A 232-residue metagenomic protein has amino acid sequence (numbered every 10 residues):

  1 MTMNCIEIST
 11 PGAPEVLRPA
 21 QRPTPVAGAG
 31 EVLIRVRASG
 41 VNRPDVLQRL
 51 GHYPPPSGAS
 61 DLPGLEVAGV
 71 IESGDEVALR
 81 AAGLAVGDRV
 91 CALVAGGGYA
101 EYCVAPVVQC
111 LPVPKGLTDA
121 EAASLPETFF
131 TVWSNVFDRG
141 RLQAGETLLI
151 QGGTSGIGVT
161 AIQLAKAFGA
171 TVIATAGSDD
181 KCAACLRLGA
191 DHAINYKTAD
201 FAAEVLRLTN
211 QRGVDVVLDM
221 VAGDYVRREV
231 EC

Functional and structural regions predicted by a protein language model:
P23-G40, H52-G97: Glycine-rich beta-strand-centered segment in the early N-terminal region that forms part of a ligand/cofactor-binding
A38, V70, D88-R89, Y102 (+3 more regions): Residue-level marker of beta-strand positions
L47, L65, A78, R89-T154 (+1 more regions): NAD(P)H dinucleotide-binding glycine-rich loop of Rossmann-like/cofactor-binding domains, especially the beta1-alpha1
V77, G156, D224: NAD(P)H-binding Rossmann-fold N-terminus in SDR/SDR-like oxidoreductases, specifically the glycine-rich beta1-alpha1
G87, G145, A190, G213-V214: Local beta-strand N-terminus motif with an aromatic residue
F129-A199: Mid-domain Rossmann-like dinucleotide-binding core that forms the NAD(H)/NADP(H) cofactor-binding site
I173, H192-C232: Glycine-rich cofactor phosphate-binding loops and adjacent beta1-alpha1 units of small-molecule cofactor enzyme domains
